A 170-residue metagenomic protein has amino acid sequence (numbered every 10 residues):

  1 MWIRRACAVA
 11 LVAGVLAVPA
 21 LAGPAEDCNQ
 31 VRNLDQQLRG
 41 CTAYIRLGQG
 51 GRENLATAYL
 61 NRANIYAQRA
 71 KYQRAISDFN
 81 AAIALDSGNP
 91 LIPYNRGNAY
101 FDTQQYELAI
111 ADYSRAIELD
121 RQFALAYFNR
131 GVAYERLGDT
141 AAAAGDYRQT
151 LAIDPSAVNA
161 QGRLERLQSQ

Functional and structural regions predicted by a protein language model:
W2-V9, A13-Q170: Alpha-helical tetratricopeptide repeat
